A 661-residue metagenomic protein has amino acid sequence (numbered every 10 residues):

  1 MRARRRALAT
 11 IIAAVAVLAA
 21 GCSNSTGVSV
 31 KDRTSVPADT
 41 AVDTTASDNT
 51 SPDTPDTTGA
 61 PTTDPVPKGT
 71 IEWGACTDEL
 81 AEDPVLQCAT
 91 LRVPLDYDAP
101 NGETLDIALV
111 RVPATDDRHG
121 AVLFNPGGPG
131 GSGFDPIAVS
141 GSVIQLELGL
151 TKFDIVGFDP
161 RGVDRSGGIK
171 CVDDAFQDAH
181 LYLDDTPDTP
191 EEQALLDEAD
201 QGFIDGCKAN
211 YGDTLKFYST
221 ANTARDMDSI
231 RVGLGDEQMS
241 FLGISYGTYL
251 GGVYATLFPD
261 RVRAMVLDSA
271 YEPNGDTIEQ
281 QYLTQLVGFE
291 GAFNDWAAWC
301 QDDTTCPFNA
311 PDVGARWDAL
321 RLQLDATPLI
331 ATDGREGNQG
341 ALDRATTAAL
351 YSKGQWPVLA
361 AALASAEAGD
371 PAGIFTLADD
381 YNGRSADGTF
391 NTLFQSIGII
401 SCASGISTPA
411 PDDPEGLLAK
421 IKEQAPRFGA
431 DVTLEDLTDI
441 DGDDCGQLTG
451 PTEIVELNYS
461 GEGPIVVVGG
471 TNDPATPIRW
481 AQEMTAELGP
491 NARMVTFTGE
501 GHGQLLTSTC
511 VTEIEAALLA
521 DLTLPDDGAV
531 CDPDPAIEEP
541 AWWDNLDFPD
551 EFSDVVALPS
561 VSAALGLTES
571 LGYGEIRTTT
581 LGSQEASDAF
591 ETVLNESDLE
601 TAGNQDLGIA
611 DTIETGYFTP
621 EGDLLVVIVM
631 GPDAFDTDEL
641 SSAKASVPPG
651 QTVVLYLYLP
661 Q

Functional and structural regions predicted by a protein language model:
L18-G21: C-terminal motif of bacterial Sec signal peptides marking the signal peptidase cleavage site
S23-T186, P190-E192, G314-L320, Q447-G450 (+3 more regions): Catalytic-loop region of hydrolases
I144, K170-D184, V253-A315, A361-A386: A catalytic-pocket lid/entrance helix-loop region that shapes and gates access to the active site across common
G314-E462, I537: Alpha/beta-hydrolase fold active-site neighborhood
G461, V466-G469: Short beta-strand/loop motif that positions the catalytic acidic residue of the alpha/beta-hydrolase fold
P474-R479: Conserved alpha/beta-hydrolase "acid-adjacent" motif
T498-Q504: Histidine-bearing beta->alpha loop at or near hydrolase active sites
A541-Q661: An acidic-aromatic pocket/loop used at catalytic or ligand-binding sites
